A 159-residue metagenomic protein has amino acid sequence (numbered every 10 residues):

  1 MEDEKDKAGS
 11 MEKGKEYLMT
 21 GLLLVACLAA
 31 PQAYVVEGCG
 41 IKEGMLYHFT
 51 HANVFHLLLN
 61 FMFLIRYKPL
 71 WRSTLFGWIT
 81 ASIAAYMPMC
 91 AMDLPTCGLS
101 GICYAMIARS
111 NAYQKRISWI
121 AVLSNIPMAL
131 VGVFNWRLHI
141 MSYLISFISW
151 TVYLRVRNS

Functional and structural regions predicted by a protein language model:
E2-S159: A detector for small-residue-rich transmembrane helices and their helix-helix packing motifs
